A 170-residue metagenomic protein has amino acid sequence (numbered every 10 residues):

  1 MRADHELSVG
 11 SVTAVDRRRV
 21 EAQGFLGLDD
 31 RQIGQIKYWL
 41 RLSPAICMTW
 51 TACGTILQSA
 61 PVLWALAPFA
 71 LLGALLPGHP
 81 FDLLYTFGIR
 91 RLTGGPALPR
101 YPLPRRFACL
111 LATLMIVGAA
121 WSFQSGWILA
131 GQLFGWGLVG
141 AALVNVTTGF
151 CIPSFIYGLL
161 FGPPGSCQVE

Functional and structural regions predicted by a protein language model:
M1-E170: Membrane-interfacial helix-loop segments of redox and metal-homeostasis proteins, especially TM-loop-TM junctions
